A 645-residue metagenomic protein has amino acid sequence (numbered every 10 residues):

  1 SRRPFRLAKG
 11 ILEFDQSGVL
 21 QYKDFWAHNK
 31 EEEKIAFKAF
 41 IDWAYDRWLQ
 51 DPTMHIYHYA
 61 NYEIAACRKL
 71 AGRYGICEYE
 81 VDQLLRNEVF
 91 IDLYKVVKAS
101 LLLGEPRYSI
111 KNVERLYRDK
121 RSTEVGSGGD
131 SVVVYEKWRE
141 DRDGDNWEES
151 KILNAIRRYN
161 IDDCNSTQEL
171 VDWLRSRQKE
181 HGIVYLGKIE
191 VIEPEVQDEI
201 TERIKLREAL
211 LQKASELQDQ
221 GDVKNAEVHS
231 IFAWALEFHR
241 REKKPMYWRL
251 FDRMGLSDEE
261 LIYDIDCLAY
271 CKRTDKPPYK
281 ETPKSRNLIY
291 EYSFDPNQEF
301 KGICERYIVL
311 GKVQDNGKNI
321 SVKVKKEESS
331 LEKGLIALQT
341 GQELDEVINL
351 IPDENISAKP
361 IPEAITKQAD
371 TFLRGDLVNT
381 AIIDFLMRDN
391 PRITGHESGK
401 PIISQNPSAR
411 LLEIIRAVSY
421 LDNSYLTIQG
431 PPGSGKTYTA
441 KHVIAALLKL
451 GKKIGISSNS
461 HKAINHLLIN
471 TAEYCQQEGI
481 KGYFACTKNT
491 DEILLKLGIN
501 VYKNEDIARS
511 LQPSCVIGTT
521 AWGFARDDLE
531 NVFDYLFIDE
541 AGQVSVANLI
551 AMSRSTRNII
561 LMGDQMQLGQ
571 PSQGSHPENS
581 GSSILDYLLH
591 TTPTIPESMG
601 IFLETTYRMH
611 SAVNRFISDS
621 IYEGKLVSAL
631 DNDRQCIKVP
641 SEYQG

Functional and structural regions predicted by a protein language model:
S1-K38, G317-P391, E397-S408, Q543 (+4 more regions): Metal-dependent catalytic core segments for phosphate chemistry
R2-G10, K69-E78, Y108, L174 (+4 more regions): Short secondary-structure boundary/capping segments
E13, Y22-V132, E136, P432: Conserved DEDDh/DEDDy metal-dependent 3′-5′ exonuclease domain
Q21-H28, G126-R157, V516, E597-E604 (+1 more regions): Inter-lobe coupling/hinge region of RecA-like P-loop helicase motors
E105, V113-I189: Acidic, Mg2+-coordinating catalytic module of metal-dependent nucleases/exonucleases that use a two-metal-ion mechanism
Y185-D315, G645: Accessory interdomain/linker segments of ATP-dependent helicases and helicase-like nucleic-acid enzymes that mediate
A337-I517, L626-G645: ASCE P-loop NTPase motor cores of helicases and related translocases
K449-G451, S458-N470, V516, A521-G645: Conserved helicase motor core of SF1/SF2 NTP-dependent helicases
